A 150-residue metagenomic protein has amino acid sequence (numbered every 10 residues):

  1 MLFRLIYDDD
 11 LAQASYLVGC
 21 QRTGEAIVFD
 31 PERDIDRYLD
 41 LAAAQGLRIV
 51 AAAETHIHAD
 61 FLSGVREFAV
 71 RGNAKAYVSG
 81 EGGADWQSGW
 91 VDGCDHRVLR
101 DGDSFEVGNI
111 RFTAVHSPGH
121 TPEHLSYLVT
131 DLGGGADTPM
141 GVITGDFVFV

Functional and structural regions predicted by a protein language model:
M1-F3: Extreme N-terminal starter segment of soluble prokaryotic enzymes
L11-A12, T23-A26, R33-H116, T130 (+1 more regions): Active-site HxH/HxHxD metal-binding segment of metal-dependent hydrolases
S15-L17, L125-V129: Short beta-strand scaffold segments in enzyme catalytic cores
V18, I27-F29: Conserved catalytic cores of phosphodiester-cleaving nucleases, focusing on short active-site segments
Q21, E32, V148: Anionic group-transfer/hydrolysis microenvironments
A59, S63, E123, F149: Short active-site segment of divalent metal-dependent hydrolases/proteases that encodes the spacing between
T144-V150: Active-site gating loops and adjacent loop-to-helix segments of metal-dependent hydrolytic enzymes
